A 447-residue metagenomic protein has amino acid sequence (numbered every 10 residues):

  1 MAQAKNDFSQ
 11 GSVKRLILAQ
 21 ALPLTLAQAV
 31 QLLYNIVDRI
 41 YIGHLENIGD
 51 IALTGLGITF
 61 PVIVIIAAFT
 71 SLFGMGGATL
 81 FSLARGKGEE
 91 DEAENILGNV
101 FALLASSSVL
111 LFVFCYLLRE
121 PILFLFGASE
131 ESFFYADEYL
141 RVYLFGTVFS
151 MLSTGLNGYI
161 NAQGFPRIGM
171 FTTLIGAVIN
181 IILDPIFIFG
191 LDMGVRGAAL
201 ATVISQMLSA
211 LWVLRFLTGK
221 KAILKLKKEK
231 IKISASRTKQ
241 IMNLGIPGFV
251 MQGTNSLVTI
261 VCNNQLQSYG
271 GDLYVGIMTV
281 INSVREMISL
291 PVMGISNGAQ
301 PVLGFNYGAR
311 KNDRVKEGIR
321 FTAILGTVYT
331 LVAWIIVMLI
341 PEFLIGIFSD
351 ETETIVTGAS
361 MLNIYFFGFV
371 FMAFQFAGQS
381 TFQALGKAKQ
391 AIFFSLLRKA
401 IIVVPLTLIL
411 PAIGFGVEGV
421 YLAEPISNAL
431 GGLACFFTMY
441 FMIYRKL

Functional and structural regions predicted by a protein language model:
M1-P23, F81-G146, D192-G245, L303-G368 (+1 more regions): Short alpha-helical transmembrane segments in multi-pass integral membrane proteins
F8-I40, H44-I48, P61-G76, L80 (+6 more regions): N-terminal transmembrane alpha-helices
A19-D38, V142, G176, S205-S209 (+3 more regions): Transmembrane helical elements of multi-pass membrane transporters/channels
A29, L33-T54, L123-E130, I186-M193 (+5 more regions): Helix-terminus/linker motif at the lipid-water interface of multi-pass membrane proteins
D50-P61, L140, A199, D272-M287 (+2 more regions): Small-residue hotspots at the loop-to-helix junctions and early N-terminal turns of transmembrane alpha-helices
L53-V113, S150-G169, N263, I277-I335 (+3 more regions): Small-residue-rich hydrophobic transmembrane alpha-helices
I65, N180-D184, A210-L214, E286-L290 (+4 more regions): Hydrophobic transmembrane alpha-helices of multi-pass small-molecule transporters
Y143-N161, G169-A177, A198-L211, M293-S296 (+3 more regions): Short runs within selected transmembrane alpha-helices of multi-pass transporters and secretion channels
